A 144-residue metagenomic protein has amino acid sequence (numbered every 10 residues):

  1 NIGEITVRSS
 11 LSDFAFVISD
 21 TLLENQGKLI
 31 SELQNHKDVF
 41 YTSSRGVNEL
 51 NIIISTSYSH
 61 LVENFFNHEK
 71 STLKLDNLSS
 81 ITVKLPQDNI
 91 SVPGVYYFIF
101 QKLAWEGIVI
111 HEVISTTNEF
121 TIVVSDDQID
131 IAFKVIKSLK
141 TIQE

Functional and structural regions predicted by a protein language model:
N1-E144: A conserved regulatory-domain signal marking ACT and ACT-like small-molecule sensing domains and adjacent regulatory
